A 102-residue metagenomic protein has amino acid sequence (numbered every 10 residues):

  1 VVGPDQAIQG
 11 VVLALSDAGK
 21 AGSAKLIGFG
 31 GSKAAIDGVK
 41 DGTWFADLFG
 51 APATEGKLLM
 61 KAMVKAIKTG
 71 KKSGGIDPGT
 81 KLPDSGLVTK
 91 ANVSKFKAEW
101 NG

Functional and structural regions predicted by a protein language model:
V1-D37: Hydrophobic alpha-helical
V12-K20, K40-W44, V64-K68: Sec-exported extracytoplasmic/periplasmic mature domains
K25-I27, F45, V88: Structural detector of well-ordered beta-strand residues that form the stable sheet scaffold of enzyme domains
A35-V39, G56-L59: Short, charged, surface-exposed secondary-structure boundary motifs
D41-A53: Short beta-strand elements at the ligand-binding edges of bilobed clamshell
A51-G102: Hinge/cleft segment of the Venus flytrap/periplasmic-binding protein
